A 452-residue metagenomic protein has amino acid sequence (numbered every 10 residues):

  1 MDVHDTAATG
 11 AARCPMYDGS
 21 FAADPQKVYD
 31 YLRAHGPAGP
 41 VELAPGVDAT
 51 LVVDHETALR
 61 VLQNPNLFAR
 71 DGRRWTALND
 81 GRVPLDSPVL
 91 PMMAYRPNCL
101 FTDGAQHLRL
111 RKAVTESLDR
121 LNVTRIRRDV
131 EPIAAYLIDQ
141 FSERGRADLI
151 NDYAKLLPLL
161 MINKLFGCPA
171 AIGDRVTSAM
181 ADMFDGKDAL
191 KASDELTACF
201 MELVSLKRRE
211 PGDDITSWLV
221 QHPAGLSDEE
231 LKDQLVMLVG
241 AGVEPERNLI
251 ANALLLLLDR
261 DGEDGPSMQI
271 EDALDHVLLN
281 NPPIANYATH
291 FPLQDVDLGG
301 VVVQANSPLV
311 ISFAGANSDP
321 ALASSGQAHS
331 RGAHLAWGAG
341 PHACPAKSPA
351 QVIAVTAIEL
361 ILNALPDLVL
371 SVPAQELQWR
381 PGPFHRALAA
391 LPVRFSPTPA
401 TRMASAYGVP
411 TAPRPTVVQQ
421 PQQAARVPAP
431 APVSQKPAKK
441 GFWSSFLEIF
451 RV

Functional and structural regions predicted by a protein language model:
M1-V452: Cytochrome P450
